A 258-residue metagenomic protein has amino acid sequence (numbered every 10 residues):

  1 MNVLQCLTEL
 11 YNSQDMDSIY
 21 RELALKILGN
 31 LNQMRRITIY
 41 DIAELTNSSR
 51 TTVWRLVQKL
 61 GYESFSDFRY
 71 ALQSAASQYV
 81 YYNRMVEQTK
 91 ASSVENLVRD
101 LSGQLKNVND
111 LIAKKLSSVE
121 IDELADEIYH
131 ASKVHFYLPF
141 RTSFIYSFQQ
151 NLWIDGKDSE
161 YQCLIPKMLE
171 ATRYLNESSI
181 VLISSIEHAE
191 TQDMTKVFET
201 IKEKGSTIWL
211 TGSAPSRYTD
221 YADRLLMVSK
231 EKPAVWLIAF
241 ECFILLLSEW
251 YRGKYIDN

Functional and structural regions predicted by a protein language model:
N2-C6, D15-I19, L25, N32-R36 (+2 more regions): HTH-adjacent hinge/linker in prokaryotic transcriptional regulators
E22, K26, R55, C242 (+1 more regions): Alpha-helical scaffold segments in soluble metabolic enzymes
K26, L124-E127, A171: CheY-like receiver
T51: Key DNA-contact positions within bacterial/archaeal DNA-binding proteins
V119-A131: Glycine-rich phosphate/diphosphate-binding loops that line cofactor/substrate pockets in enzymes
Y129-D257: Glycine-rich phosphate-binding loops that contact phosphosugars or nucleotide phosphates
